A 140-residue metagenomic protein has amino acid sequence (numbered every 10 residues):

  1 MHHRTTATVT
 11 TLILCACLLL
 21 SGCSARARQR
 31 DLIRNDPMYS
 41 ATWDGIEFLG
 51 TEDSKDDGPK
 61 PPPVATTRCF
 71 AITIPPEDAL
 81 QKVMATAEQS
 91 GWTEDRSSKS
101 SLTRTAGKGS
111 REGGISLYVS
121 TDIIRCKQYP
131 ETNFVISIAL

Functional and structural regions predicted by a protein language model:
H2-T6, I13-L19, C23-L140: An acidic-aromatic pocket/loop used at catalytic or ligand-binding sites
